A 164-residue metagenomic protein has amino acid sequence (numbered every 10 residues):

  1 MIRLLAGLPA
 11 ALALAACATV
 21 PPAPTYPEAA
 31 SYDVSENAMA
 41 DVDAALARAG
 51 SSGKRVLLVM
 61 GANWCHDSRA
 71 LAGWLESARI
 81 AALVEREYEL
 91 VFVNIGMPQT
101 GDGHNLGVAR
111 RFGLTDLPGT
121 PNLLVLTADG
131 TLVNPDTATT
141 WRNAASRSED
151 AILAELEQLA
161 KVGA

Functional and structural regions predicted by a protein language model:
V20-A45: N-terminal "domain-start" segment that seeds a small globular fold
S52-C65: Short active-site neighborhood of thiol/selenol oxidoreductases, capturing the structured segment around
R55, L106-L126: Structural micro-motif
S68-L83: Typically the conserved alpha-helix immediately C-terminal to a functionally engaged Cys/Sec in thioredoxin-like
I80-N105: Thiol-based oxidoreductase modules, predominantly thioredoxin-like and allied folds used for disulfide exchange
P118-A164: Non-catalytic, surface beta->alpha helical segment in thiol-disulfide oxidoreductase systems
